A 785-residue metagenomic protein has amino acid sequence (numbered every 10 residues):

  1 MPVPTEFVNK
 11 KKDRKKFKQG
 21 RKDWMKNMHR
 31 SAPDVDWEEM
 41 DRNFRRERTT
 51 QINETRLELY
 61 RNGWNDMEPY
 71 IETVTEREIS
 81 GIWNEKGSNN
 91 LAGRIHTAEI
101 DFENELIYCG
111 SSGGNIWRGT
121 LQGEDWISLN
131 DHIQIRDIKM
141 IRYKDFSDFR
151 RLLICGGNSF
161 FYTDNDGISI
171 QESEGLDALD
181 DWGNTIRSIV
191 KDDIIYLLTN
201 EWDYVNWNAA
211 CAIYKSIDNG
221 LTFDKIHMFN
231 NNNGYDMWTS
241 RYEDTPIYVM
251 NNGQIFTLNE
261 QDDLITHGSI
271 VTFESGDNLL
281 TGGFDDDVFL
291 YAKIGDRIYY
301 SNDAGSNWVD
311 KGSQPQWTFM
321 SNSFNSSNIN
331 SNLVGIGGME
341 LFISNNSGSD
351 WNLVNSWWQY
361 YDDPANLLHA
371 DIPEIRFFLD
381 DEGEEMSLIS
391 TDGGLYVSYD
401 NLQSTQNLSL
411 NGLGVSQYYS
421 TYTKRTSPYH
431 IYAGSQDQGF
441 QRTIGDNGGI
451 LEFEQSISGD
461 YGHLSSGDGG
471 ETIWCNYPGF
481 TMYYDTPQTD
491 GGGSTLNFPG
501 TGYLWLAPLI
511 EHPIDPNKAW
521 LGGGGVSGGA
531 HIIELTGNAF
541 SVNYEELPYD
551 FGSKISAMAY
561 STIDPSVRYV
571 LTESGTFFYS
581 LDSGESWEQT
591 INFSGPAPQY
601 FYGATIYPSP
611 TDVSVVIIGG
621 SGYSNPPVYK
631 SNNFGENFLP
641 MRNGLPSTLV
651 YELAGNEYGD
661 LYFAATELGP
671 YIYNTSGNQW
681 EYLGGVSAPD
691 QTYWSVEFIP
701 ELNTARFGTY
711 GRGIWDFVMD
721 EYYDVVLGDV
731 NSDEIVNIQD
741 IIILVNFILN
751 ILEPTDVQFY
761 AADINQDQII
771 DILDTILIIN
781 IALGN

Functional and structural regions predicted by a protein language model:
P2-E721: Beta-propeller blade termini and top-face loops
E721-N785: Cellulosome-associated attachment modules in secreted, modular CAZymes
